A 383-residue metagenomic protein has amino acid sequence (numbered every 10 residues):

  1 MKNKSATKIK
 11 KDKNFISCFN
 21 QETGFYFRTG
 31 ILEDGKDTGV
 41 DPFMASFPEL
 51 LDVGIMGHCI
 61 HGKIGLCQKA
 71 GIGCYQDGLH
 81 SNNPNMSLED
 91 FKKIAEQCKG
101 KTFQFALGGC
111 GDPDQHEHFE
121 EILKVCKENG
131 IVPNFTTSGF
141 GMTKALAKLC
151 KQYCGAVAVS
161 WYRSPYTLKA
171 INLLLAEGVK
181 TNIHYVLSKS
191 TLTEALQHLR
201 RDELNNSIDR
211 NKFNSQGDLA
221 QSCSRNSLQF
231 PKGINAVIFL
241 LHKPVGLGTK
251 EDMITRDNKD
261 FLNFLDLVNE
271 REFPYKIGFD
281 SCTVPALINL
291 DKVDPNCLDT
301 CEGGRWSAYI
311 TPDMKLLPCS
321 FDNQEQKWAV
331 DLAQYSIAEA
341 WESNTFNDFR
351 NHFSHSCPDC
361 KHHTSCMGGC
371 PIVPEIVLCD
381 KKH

Functional and structural regions predicted by a protein language model:
M1-D52, M56, K69-A70, L316: Flexible, acidic/Gly-rich N-terminal and inter-domain linker regions that tether and position cofactor-handling modules
P42-E89: Canonical Radical SAM [4Fe-4S] cluster-binding loop centered on the CxxxCxxC motif and its immediate flanking residues
C59, K63-C74, N351-H383: Cysteine-cluster motifs in flexible loop/terminal segments that predominantly coordinate metals
L88-C110, Q115-L241: Radical SAM/AdoMet-radical enzyme domain recognition
D257-D291, K315-M367: C-terminal accessory region of radical SAM enzymes
L290-D299: Short, basic/aromatic recognition patches
C301-G304: Short, small/polar residue-rich loop motifs at catalytic or cofactor-binding pockets
I310-T311: Short, acidic, Ser/Thr-enriched surface-loop or helix-capping motifs
